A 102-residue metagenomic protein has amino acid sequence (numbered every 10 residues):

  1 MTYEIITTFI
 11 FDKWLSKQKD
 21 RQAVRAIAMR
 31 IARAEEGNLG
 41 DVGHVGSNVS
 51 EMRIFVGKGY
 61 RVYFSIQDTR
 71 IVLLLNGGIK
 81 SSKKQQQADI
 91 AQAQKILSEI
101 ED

Functional and structural regions predicted by a protein language model:
M1-K58, D68-V72, I79-D102: Basic, Lys/Arg-enriched alpha-helical interface segments
R61-S65: Short, surface-exposed beta-strand/loop micro-motifs that present aromatic residues
